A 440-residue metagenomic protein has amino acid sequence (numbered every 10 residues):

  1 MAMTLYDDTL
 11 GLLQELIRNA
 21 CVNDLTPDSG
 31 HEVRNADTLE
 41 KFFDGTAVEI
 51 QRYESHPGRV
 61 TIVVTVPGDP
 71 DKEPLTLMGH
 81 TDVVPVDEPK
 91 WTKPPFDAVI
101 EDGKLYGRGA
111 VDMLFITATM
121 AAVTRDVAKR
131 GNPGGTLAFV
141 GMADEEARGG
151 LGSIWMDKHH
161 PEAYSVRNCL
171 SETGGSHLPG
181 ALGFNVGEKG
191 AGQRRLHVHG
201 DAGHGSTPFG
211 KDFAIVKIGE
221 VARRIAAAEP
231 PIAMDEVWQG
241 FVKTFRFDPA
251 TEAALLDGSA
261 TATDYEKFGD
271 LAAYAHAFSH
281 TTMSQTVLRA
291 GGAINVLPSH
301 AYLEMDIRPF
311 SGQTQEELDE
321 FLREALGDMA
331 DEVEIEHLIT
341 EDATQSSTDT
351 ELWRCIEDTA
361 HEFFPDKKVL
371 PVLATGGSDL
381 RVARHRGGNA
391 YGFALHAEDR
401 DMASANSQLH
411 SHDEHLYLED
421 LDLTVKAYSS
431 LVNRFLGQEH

Functional and structural regions predicted by a protein language model:
A2-E88, H300-E304, Q315-D319: N-terminal helical capping/dimerization or prosegment-like subdomains of hydrolases acting on amide or phosphate bonds
H31, P70-K72, H177-P179, P231-G292 (+5 more regions): An extended, acidic, His-containing surface patch that forms the Zn2+-binding/catalytic region of metallohydrolases
V66, V198, I307-P309: Hydrophobic beta-strand positions in extracellular immunoglobulin-like domains
K72, K93, G134, S165 (+3 more regions): Short, solvent-exposed loop/turn segments at the edges of secondary structure
K72-A138: Active-site metal-coordination/substrate-binding segment of hydrolases, especially metallo-dependent peptidases
T81-D82, I225-E229, R323-D331: A common structural junction motif
G134-F213: Histidine/acidic-residue-rich, glycine-tolerant segments that coordinate divalent metal ions
I154-W155, T207-I232: A short core secondary-structure module
